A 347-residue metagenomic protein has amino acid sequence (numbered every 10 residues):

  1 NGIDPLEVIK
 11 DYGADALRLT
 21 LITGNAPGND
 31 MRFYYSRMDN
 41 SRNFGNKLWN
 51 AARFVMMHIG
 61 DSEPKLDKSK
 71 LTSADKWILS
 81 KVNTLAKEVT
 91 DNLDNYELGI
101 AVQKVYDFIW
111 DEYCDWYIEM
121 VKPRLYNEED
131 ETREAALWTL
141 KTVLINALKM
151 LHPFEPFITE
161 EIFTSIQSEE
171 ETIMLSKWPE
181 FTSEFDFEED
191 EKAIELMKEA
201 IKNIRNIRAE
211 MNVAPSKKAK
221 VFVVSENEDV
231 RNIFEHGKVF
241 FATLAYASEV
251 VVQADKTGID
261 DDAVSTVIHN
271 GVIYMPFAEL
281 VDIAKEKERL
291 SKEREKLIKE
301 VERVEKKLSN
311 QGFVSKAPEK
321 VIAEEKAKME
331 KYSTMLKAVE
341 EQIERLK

Functional and structural regions predicted by a protein language model:
N1-E7, A14, Y34-K347: Feature 926 captures the class I aminoacyl-tRNA synthetase adenylation module centered on the KMSKS loop
N1-N29: Alpha-helical recognition segments enriched in aromatics with Gly/Pro capping that present substrate-recognition
